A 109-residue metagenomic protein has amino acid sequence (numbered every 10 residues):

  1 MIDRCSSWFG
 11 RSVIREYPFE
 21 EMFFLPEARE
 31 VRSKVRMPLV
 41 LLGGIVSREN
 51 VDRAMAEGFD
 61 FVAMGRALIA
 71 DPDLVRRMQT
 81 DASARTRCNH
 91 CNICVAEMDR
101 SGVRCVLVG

Functional and structural regions predicted by a protein language model:
M1-G109: Flavin-dependent oxidoreductase catalytic cores
